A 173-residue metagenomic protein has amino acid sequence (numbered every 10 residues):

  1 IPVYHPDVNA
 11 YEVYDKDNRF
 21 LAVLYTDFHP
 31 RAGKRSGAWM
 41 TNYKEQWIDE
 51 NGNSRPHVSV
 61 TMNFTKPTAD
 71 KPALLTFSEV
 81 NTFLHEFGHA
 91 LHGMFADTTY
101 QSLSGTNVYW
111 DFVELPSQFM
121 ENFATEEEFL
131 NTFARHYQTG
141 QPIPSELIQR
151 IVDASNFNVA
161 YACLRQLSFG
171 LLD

Functional and structural regions predicted by a protein language model:
I1-D173: Cation-handling catalytic/transport regions enriched in His/Asp/Glu
